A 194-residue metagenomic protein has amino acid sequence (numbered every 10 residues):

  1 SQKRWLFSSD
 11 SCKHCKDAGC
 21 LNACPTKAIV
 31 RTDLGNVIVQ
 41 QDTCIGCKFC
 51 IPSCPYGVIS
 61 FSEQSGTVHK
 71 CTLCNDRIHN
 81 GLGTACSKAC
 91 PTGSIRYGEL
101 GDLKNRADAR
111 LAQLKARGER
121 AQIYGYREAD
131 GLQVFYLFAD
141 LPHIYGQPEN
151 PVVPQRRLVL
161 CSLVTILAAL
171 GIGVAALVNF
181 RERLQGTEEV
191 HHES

Functional and structural regions predicted by a protein language model:
S1-S194: Non-ligating segments of multi-cofactor redox enzymes
